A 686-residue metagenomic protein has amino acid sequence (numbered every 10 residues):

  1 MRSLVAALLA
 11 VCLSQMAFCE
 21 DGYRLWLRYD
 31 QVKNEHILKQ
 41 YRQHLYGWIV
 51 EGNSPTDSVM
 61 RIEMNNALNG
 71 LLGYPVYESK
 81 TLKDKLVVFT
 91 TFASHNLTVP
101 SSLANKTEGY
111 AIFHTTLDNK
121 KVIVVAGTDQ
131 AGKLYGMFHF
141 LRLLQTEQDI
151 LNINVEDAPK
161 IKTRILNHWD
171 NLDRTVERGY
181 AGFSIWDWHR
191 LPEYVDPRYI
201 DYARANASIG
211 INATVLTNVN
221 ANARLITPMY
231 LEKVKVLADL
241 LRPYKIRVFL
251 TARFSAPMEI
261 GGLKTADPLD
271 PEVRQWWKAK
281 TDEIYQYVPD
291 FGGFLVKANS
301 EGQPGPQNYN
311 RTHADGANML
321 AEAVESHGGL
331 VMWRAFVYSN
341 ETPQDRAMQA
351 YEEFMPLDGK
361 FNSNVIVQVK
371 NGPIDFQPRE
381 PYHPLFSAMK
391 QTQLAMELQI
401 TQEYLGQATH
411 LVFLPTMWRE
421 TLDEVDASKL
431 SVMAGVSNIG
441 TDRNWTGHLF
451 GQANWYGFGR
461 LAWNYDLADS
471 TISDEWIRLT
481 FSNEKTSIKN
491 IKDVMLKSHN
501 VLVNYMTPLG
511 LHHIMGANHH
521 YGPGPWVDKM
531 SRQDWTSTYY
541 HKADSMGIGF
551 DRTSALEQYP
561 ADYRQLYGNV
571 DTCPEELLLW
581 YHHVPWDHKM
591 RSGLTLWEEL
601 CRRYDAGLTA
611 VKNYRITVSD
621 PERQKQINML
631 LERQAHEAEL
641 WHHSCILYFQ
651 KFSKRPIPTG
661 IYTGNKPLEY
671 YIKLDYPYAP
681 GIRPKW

Functional and structural regions predicted by a protein language model:
R2-A7: Sec-dependent signal peptide recognition, specifically the positively charged N-region followed immediately by
L9, N53-E63, A67, S102-K278 (+3 more regions): Feature activates predominantly on carbohydrate-active enzymes
F18-D118, L151-N152: Acidic, contiguous N-terminal accessory segments
Y41-R42, T81, T116-N119, A158-K160 (+3 more regions): Extracellular/periplasmic catalytic domains that process cell-envelope and extracellular macromolecules
I49-S54, V88-S94, A126-T128, D170 (+3 more regions): Structural motif
V76, G262-D474, T480, E484: Catalytic-core regions of glycoside hydrolase
K429-W686: Catalytic domains of carbohydrate-active enzymes that cleave complex glycans
